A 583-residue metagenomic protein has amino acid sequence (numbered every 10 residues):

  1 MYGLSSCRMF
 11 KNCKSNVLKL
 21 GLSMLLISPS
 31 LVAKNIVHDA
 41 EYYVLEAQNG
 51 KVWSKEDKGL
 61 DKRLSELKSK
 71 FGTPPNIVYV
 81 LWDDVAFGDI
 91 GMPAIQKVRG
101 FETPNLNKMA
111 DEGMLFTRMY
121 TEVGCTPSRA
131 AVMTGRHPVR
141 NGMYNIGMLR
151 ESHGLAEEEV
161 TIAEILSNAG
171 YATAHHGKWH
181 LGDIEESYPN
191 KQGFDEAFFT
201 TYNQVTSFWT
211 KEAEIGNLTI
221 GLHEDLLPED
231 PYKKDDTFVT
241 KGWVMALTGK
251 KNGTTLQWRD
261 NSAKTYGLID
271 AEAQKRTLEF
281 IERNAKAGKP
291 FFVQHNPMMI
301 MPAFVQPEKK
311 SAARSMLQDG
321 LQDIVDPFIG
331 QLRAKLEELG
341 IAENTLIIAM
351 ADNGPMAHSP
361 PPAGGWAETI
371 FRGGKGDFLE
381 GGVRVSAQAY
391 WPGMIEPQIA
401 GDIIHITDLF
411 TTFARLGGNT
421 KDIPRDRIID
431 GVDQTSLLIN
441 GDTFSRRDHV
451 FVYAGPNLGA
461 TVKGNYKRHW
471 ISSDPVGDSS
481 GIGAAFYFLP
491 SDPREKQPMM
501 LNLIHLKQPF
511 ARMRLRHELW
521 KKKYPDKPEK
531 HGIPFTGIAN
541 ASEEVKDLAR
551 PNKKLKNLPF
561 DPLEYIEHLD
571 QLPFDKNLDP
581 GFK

Functional and structural regions predicted by a protein language model:
K34-P75, W82, F87, L115 (+2 more regions): Long, internal low-complexity/basic segments
I36-V37, L45, N49-S54, A86-A174 (+4 more regions): Active-site segment of extracytoplasmic enzymes that catalyze sulfate/phosphate-ester chemistry
D39, K51-S54, L268-A285, P307-T345 (+1 more regions): A long, amphipathic alpha-helix that forms part of the scaffold/cap immediately adjacent to metal-dependent active
V44-V52, M143, M148-N168, H180-G288 (+1 more regions): Formylglycine-dependent
D84, P93-K97, L115-R136, H175-S187 (+5 more regions): Short, solvent-exposed turn/loop segments enriched in Gly/Ser/Thr/Pro and often Arg
Q96-T103, Y120-G124, L149-V160, G267-I269 (+8 more regions): A short beta-strand-to-alpha-helix junction
F101, E185-G193, P302-Q306, K310-L321 (+2 more regions): Histidine-centered active-site microenvironments of extracellular/periplasmic hydrolases and transferases
E196, T200-T206, P355-F378, I395-E396 (+3 more regions): C-terminal cap/loop subdomain of S1 sulfatases and analogous C-terminal strand-loop tails that border
